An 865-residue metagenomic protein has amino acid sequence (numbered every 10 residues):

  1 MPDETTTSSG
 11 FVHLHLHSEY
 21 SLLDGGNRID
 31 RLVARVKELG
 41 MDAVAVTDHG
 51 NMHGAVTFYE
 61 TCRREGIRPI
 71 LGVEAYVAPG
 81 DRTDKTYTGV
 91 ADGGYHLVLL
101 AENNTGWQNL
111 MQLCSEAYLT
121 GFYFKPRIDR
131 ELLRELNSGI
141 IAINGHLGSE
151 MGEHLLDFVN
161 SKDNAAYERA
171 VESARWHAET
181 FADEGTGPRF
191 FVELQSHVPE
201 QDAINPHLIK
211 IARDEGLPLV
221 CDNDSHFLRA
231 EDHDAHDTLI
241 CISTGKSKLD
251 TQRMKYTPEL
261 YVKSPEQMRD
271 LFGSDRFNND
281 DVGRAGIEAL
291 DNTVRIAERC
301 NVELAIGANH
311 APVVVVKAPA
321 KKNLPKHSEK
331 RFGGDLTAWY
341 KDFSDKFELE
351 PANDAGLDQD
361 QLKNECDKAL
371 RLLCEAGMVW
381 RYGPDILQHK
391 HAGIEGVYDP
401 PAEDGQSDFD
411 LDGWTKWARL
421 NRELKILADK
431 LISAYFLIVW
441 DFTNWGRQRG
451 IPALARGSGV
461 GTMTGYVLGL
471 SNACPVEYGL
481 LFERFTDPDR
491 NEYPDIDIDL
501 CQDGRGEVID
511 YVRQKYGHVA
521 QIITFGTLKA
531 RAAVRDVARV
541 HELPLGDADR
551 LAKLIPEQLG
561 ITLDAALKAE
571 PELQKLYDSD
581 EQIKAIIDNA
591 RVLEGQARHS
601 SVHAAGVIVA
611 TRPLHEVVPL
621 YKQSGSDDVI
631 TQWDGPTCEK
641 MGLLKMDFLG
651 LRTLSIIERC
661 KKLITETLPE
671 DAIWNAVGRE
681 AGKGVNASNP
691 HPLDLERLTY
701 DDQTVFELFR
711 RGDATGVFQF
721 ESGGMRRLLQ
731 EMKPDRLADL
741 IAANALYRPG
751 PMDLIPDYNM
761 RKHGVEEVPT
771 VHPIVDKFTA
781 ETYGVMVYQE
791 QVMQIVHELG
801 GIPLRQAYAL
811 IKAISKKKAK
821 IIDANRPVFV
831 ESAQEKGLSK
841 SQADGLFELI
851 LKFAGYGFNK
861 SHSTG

Functional and structural regions predicted by a protein language model:
M1-G865: Alpha-helical scaffold/interaction cores of sigma-54-like transcription cofactors and many family A DNA polymerases
